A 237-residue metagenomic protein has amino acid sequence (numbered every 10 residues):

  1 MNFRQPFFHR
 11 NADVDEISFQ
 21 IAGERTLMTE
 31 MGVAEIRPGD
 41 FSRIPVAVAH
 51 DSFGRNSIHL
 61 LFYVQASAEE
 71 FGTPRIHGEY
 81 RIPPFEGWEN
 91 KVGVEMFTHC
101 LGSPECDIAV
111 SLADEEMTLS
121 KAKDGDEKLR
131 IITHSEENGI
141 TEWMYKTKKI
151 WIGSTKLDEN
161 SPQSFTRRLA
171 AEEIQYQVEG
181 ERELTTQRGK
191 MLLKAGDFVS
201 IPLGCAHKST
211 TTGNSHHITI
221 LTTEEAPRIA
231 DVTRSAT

Functional and structural regions predicted by a protein language model:
M1, Q5-F8, H77-D158, P162-S164: A short, N-terminal "cap"/entry segment at the start of jelly-roll beta-barrel domains of the cupin/DSBH fold
R4, G32, V48-A49, N56 (+4 more regions): A generic "binding-loop/recognition-motif" signal
R4-F7, D13-V14, A22, V33-E70: Polyanion-binding and phosphate-handling cores
P6-A12, F53, W143-Y145, P162-L169 (+2 more regions): Short histidine-centered beta-strand/loop micro-motifs that create catalytic or ligand/metal-coordination sites
R10-T29, Y63-Q65, R167-T186: Short, conserved beta-strand element in jelly-roll/cupin
E30-A47, Q187-G204: Short acidic-glycine-tyrosine-enriched beta hairpin
D51, R55-M117, K208-T237: Double-stranded beta-helix
F62, A66-E69, E137-G139, K146-Q163 (+5 more regions): Composition-driven recognition of long, C-terminal low-complexity regions enriched in serine/threonine
